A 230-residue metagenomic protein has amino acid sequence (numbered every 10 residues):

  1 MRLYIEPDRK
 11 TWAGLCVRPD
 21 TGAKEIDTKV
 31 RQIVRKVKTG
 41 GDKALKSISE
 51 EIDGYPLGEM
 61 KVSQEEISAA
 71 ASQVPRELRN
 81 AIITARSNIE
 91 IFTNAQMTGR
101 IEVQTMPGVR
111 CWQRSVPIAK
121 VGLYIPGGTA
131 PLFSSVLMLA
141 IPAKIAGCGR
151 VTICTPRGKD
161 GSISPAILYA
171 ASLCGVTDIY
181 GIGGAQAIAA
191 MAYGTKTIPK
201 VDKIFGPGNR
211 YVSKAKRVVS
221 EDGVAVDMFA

Functional and structural regions predicted by a protein language model:
M1-A119: N-terminal Rossmann-like NAD(P)+-binding subdomain of aldehyde/semialdehyde dehydrogenases
M1-A13, P165-I179: Active-site-proximal helix-loop elements at catalytic-domain edges
T28, V116, A146, C174 (+1 more regions): Structured loop/turn residues at beta-strand edges in well-structured enzyme cores
Q104-Y169: Conserved small-residue-rich beta-alpha loop and adjacent elements that most often cradle the phosphate/pyrophosphate
M138-I141, L168-A171, K196, V219-D222: Short, solvent-exposed amphipathic alpha-helical segments in soluble enzyme and RNA/protein-processing domains
G175-A230: Conserved NAD(P)+-binding/catalytic subdomain of aldehyde/semialdehyde dehydrogenases
